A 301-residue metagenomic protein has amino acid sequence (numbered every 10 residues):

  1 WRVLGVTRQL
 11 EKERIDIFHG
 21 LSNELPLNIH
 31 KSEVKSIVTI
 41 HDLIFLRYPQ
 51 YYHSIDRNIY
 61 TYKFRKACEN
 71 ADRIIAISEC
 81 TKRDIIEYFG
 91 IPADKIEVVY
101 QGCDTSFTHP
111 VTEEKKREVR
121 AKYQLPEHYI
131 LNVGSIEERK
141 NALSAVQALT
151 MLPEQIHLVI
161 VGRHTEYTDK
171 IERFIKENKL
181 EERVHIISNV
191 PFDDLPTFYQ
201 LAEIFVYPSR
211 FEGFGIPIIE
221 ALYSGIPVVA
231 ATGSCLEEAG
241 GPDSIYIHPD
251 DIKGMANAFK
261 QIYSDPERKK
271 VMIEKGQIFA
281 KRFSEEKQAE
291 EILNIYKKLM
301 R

Functional and structural regions predicted by a protein language model:
W1-R301: Carbohydrate transferase catalytic cores enriched for Leloir-type hexosyltransferases
